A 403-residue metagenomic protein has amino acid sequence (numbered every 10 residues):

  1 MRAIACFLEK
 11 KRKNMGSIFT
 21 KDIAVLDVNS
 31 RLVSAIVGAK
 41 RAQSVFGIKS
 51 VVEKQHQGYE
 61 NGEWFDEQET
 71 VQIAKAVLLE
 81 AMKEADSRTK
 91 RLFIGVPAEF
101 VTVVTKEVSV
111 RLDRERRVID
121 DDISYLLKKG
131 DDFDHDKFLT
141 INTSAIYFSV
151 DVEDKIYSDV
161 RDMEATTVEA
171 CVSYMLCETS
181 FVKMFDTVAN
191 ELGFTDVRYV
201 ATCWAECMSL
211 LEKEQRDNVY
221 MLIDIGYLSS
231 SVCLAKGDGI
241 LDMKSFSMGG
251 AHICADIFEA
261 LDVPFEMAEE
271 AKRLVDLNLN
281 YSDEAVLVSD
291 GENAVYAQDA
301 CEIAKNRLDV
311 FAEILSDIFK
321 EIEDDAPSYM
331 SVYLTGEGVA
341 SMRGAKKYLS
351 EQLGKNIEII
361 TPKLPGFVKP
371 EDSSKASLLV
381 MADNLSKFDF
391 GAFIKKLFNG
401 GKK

Functional and structural regions predicted by a protein language model:
M1-L32, I36-R91, V96-Y220, N278-A304 (+4 more regions): Nucleotide/phosphate-binding catalytic cleft detector across ATP-hydrolyzing and phosphate-transferring enzymes
G47, I225-L228, R343-I360: Acidic-glycine-rich active-site phosphate/pyrophosphate-binding loop
V96-F100, Y227, E337: Core structural elements
D120-D121, S350-A376: Conserved phosphate-binding/catalytic loops in two-lobed NTP-binding clefts
K213-N278: Acidic, glycine-rich loop-and-beta core segments that form the ion-binding/anion-interacting portion of active sites
D242-K244, C254-I257, D325-S328, M342-K346 (+2 more regions): Extended hydrophobic-aromatic, low-complexity segments
E302-I303, Y333-E337, P362-K369: Short, contiguous acidic/charged loop-to-helix segments that flank catalytic cores in large enzymes
V310-E323: A short, acidic, amphipathic alpha-helical segment used as a generic capping/interface helix at domain edges
